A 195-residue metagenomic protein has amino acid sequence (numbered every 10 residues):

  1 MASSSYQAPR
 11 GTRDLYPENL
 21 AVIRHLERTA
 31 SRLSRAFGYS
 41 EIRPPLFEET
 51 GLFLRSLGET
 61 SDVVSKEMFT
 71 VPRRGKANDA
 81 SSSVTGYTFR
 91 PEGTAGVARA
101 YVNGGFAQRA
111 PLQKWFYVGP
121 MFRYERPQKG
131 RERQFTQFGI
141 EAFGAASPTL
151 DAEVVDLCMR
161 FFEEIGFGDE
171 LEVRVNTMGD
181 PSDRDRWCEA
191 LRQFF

Functional and structural regions predicted by a protein language model:
M1-F195: TRNA-recognition modules of translation machinery and tRNA-sensing kinases, especially anticodon-binding
